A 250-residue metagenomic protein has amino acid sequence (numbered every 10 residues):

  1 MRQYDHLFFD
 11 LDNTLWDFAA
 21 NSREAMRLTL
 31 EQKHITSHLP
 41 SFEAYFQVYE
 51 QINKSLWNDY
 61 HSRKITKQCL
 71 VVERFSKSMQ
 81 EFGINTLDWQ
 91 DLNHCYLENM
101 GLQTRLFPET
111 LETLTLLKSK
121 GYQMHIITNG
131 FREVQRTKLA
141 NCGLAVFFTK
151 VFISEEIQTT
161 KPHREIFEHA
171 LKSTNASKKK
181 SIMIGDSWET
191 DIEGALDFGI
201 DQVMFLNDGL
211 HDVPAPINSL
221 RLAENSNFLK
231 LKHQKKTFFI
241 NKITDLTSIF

Functional and structural regions predicted by a protein language model:
M1-F9, T14-V48, E81: Active-site neighborhood of HAD-like aspartate-dependent phosphohydrolases
M1-L7, A20, T115-K118, I127 (+1 more regions): Asp-based, Mg2+/Mn2+-dependent phosphohydrolase catalytic module
R23-R27, E31, Q68, V72-S76 (+1 more regions): An amphipathic alpha-helix signature
H34-L39, E81-N85, G143-F147, N175-A176: Short helix-capping segments at alpha-helix termini
Q51-C95: A metal-dependent, Asp-based hydrolase signature
Y96-L102: Surface-exposed cleft-lining segments at the edges of enzyme active sites
E109-G121: Catalytic-core regions built around general acid/base machinery
